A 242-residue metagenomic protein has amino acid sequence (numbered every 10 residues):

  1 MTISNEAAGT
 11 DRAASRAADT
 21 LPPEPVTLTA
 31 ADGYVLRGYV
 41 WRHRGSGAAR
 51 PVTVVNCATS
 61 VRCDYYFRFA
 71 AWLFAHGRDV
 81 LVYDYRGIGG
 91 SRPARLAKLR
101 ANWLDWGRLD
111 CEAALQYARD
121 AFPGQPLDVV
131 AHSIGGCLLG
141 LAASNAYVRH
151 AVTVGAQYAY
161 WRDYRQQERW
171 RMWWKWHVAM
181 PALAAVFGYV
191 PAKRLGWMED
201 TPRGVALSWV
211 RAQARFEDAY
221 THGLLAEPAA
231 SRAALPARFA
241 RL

Functional and structural regions predicted by a protein language model:
I3-R42: N-terminal cap/lid segment of alpha/beta-hydrolase-fold proteins
V55-V61: Active-site glycine-rich loops that stabilize anionic/oxyanionic intermediates across multiple enzyme folds
C63-Y65, A70-R95: Conserved alpha/beta-hydrolase
R100-D120: Alpha/beta-hydrolase active-site loop
F122-S133: Alpha/beta-hydrolase fold nucleophile elbow
I134-E217: Alpha/beta-hydrolase-fold enzymes
G223-L242: Conserved serine/cysteine hydrolase catalytic core
